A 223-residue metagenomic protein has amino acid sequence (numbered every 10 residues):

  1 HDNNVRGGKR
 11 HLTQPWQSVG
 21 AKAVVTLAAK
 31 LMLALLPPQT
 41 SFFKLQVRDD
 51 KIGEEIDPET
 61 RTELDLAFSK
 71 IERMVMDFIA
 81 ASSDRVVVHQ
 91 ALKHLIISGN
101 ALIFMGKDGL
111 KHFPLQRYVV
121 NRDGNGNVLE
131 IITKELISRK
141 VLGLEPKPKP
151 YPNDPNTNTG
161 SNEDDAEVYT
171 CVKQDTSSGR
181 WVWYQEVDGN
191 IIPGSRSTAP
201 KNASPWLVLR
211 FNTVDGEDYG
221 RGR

Functional and structural regions predicted by a protein language model:
H1-D165, Q174-S177: Extended, helix-rich architectural segments
L110, C171, W181-Q185: Hydrophobic beta-strand positions in blades of beta-propellers and related beta-sheet-rich domains
S178-R223: Extended, charged amphipathic alpha-helical segments
